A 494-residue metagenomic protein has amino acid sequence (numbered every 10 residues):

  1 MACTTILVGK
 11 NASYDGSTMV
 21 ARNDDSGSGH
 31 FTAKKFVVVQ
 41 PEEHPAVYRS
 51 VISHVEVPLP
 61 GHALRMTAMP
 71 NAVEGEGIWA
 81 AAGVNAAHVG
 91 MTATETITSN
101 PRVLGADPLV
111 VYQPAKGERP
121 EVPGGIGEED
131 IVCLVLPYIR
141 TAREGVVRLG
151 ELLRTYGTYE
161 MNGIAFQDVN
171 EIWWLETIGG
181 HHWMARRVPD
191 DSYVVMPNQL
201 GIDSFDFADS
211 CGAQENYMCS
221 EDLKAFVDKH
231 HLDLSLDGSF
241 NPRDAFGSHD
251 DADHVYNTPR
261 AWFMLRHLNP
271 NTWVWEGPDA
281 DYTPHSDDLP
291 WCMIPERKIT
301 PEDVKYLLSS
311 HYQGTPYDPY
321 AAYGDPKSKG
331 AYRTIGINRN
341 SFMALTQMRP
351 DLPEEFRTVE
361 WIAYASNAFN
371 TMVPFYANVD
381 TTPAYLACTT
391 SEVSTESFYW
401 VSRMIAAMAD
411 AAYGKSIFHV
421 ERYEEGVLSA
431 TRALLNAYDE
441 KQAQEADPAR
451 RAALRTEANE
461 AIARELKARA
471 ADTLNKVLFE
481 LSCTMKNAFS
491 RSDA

Functional and structural regions predicted by a protein language model:
A2-E128, R148-A280: A contiguous strand-loop segment
T5-L7, M19-A21, A81, G90-T92 (+10 more regions): Ordered hydrophobic segments in well-structured contexts
P60-R65, V146, A322-G330: Short Pro/Gly-enriched beta-strand edge/turn motifs at strand-loop
V132-Y138: Short, well-ordered beta-strand elements within core beta-sheets of diverse protein domains
Y138-E144: Short, charged, surface-exposed loops that flank catalytic or proteolytic processing sites
K224-D351: Glycine-rich, aromatic-lined ligand/substrate-binding cores of catalytic and carbohydrate-binding domains
Y312-Q313, Y317-Q444: Substrate-recognition/cap regions that form aromatic- and gly/pro-loop-enriched pockets for small-molecule ligands
G426-A494: Histidine-centered catalytic/metal-binding microenvironments
